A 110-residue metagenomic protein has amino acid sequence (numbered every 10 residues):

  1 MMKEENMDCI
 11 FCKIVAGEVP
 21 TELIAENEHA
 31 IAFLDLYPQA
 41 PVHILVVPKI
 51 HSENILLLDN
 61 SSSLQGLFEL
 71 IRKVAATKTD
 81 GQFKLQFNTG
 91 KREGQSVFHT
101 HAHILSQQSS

Functional and structural regions predicted by a protein language model:
M2-S110: HIT superfamily nucleotide-processing domains
